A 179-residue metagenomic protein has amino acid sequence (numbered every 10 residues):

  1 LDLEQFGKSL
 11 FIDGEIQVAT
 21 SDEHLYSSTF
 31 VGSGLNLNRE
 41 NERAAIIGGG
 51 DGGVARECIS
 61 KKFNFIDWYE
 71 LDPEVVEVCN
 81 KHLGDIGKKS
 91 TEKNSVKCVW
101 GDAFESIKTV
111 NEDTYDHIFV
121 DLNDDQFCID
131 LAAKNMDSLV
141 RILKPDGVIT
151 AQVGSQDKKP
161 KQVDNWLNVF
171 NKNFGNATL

Functional and structural regions predicted by a protein language model:
L1-S9: N-terminal auxiliary segments of SAM/dcSAM-dependent transferases
S9-L10, S27: A short glycine/small-residue-enriched secondary-structure motif
I12-G14: Short strand-turn-strand beta-turns centered on an Asx-Gly dipeptide
Q17-V18: Short, isolated positions in well-ordered beta-strands
S21-N173: The AdoMet/dcAdoMet-binding core of the Class I SAM-like
G175-L179: Conserved S-adenosyl-L-methionine
